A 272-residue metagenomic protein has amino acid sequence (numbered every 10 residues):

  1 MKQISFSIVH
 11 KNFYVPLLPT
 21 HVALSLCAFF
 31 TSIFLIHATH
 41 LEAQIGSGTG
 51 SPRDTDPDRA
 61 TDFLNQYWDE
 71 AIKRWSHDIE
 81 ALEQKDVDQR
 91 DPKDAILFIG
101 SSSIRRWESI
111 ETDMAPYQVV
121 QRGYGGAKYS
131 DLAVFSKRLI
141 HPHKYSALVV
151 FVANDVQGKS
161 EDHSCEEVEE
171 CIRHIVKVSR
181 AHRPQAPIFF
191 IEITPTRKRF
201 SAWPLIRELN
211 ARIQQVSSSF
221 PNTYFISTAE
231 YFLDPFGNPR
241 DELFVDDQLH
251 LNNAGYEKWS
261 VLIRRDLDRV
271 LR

Functional and structural regions predicted by a protein language model:
M1-I96, T112, V270-R272: N-terminal secretory targeting modules
D88, D94-S109, A127: Catalytic nucleophile-elbow at a beta strand-turn-alpha helix junction centered on a G-D-S/GDSL motif, marking
F98, V119-Q121, F225: Conserved beta-strand scaffold positions in the cores of enzyme catalytic domains, especially in NTP/NDP-utilizing
I104-Q118, D131-E169, R173, F189 (+1 more regions): Oxyanion-hole/transition-state-stabilizing segment in secreted/luminal serine hydrolases and related acyltransferases
G123-G125, V149-H163, R173, K177 (+5 more regions): Cell-envelope and extracellular/periplasmic
S136, I172-V176, N210, Q214: Generic structural signal for well-ordered alpha-helices, preferentially at hydrophobic/aromatic core positions
R183-P187: A short helix->loop->beta-strand "cap" motif at the edges of active sites that frequently abuts
P195-R272: Catalytic His-Asp segment of secreted/periplasmic serine-dependent ester chemistry enzymes
